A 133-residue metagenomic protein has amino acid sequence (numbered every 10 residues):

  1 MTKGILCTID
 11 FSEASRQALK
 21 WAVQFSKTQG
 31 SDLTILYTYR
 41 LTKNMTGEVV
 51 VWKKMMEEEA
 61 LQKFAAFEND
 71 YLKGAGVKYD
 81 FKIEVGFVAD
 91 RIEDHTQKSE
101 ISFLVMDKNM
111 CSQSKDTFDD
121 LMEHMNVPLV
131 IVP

Functional and structural regions predicted by a protein language model:
K3-V51, K73, H124: Small/aliphatic-rich secondary-structure junction motif
S31-D32, V77, I101, V127: Short glycine/serine/threonine/alanine-rich loop segments
L36, D80-E84, V130-V132: General small-molecule cofactor/ligand-binding pocket signal
T42-K43, A89, Q113: Generic structural signal for helix capping and beta-alpha/helix-loop junctions
V51-K63: A short acidic, glycine-rich active-site loop that binds or catalyzes chemistry on phosphate/adenosine moieties
G74-D80: A short helix-to-beta-strand connector/capping loop
I83-R91: Charged docking surfaces used in two-component/phosphorelay signaling
D94-P133: Gly/Ser-rich helix-loop-strand patches that form or flank binding pockets for ribonucleotide-derived cofactors
